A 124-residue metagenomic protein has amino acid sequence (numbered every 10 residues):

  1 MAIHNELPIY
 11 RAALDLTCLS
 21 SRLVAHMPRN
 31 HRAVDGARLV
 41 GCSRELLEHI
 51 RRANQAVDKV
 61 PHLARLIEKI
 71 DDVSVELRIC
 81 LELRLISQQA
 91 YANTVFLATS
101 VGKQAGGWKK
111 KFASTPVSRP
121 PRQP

Functional and structural regions predicted by a protein language model:
M1-P124: Amphipathic alpha-helical assembly/interaction segments
